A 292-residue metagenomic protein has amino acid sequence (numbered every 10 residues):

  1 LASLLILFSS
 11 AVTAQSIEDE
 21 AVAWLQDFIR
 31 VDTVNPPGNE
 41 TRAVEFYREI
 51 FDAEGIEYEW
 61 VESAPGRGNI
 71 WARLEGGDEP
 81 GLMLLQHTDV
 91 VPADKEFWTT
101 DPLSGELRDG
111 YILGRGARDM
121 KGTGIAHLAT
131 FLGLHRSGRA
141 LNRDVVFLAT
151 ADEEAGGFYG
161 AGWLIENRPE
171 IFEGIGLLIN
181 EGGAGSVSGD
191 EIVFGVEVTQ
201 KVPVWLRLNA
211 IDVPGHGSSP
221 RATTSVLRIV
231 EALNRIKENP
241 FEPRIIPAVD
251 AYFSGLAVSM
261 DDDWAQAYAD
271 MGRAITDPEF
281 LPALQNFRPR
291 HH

Functional and structural regions predicted by a protein language model:
L1-L4: Sec-dependent signal peptide recognition, specifically the positively charged N-region followed immediately by
S9-A11: N-terminal signal peptide c-region/cleavage motif recognized by signal peptidases
Q15-A117, K121, L134-R143: Acidic/His- and Gly-rich active-site-bordering loop/insert found across diverse amide/peptide-bond hydrolases
V22-F28, T41-V44, R48, G124 (+5 more regions): Extracytoplasmic/secreted envelope proteins and their assembly/folding machinery, especially bacterial periplasmic
R67, E79, T100, N142 (+3 more regions): Short, solvent-exposed loop/turn segments at the edges of secondary structure
I112, R118-G195: Acidic/histidine-rich catalytic neighborhood of metal-dependent amide-processing enzymes
P169-G176, A184-E191, E197-P203, G217-H292: Acidic-enriched catalytic cores of C-N bond-cleaving enzymes acting on peptides and small amides
